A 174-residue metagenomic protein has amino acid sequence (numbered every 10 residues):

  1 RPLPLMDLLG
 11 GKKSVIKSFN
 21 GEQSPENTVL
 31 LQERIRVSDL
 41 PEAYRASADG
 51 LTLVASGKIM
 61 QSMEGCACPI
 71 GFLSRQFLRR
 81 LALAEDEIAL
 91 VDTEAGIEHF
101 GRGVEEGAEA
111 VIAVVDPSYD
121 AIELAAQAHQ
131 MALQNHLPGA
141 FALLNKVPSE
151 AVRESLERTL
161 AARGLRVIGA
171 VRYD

Functional and structural regions predicted by a protein language model:
R1-D49: N-terminal phosphate/diphosphate-binding loop that engages ATP/GTP or pyrophosphate donors across diverse enzyme folds
L5-S14, A43-A48, Q61-G71, A95-G101 (+1 more regions): Short low-complexity stretches enriched in small and charged residues
L31-Y44, T52-V91: Cytosolic-facing regulatory segments adjacent to core modules
R45-A46, L53, V104, M131: Short, flexible segments with low predicted structural confidence
D49-T52, V167: A generic secondary-structure signal marking the coil-to-beta-strand transition
C68-A170: Conserved catalytic-core segment of NTP-binding enzymes
D174: C-terminal boundary of histidine-terminating zinc-finger modules
